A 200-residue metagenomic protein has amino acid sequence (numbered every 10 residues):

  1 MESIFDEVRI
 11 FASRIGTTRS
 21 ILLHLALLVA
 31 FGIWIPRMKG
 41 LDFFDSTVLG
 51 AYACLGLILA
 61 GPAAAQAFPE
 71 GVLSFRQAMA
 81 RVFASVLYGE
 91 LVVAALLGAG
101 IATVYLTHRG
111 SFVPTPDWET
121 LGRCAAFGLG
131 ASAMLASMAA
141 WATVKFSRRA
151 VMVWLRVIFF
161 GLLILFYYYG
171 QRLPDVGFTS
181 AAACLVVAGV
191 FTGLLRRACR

Functional and structural regions predicted by a protein language model:
M1-E70, R81-R200: Hydrophobic alpha-helical transmembrane segments of membrane proteins
L73-A78: Glycine/proline-centered hinge or cleavage motifs at structural transition points of membrane proteins
